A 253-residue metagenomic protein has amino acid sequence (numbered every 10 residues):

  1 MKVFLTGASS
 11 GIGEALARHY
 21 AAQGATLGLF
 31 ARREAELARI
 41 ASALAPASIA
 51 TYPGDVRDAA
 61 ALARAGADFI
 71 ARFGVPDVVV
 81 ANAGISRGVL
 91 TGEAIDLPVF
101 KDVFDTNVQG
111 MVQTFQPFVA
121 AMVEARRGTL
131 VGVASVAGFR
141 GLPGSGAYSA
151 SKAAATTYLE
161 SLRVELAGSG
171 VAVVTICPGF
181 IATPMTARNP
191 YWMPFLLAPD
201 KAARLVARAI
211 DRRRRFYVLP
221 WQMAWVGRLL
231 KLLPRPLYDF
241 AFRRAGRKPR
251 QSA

Functional and structural regions predicted by a protein language model:
S9-S10: Conserved glycine-rich cofactor-binding loop
Q23-I40: Conserved glycine-rich Rossmann-like NAD(P)H-binding loop of the short-chain dehydrogenase/reductase
L44-A60: Rossmann-fold cofactor-recognition segment
S86-K101, G144: Conserved mid-core segment of classical short-chain dehydrogenase/reductases
F115, S151: Active-site helix of classical SDR
S135: Residue(s) in the substrate-gating loop at a strand-loop-helix junction that position the organic substrate next
T175, Y191-V226: C-terminal helical subdomain
